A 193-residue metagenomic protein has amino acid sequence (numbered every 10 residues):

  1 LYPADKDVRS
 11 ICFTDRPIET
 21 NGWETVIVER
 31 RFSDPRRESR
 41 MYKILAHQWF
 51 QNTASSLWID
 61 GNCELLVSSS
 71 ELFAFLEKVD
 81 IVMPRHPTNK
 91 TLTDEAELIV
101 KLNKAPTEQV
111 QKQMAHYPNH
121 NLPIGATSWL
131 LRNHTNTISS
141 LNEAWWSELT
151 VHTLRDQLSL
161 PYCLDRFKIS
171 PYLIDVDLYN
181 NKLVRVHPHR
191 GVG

Functional and structural regions predicted by a protein language model:
L1-G193: Glycosyltransferase catalytic domains, chiefly GT-A lineage
